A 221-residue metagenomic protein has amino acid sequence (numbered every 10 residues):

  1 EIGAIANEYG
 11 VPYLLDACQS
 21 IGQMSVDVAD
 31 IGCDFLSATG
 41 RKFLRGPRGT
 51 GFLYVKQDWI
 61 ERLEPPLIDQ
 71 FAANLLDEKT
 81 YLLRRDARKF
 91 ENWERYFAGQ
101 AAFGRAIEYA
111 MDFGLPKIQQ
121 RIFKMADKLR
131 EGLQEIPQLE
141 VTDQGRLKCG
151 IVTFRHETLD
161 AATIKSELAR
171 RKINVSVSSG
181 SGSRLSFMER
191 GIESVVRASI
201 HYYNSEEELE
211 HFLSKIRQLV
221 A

Functional and structural regions predicted by a protein language model:
E1-A221: Pyridoxal 5′-phosphate
